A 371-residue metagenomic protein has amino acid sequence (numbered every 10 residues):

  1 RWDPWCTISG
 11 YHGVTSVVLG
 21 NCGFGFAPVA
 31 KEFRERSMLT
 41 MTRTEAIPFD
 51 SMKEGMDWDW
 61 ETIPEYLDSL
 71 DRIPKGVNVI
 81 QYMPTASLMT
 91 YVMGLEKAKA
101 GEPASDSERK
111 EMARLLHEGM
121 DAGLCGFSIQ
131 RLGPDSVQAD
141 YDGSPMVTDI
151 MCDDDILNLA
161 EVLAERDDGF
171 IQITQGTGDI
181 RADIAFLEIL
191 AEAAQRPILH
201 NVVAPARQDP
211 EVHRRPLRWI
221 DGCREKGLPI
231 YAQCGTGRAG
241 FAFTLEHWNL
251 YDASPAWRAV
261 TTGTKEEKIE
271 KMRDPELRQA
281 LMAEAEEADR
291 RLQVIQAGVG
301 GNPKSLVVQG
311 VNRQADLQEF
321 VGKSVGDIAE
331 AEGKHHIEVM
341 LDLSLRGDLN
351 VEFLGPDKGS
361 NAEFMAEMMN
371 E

Functional and structural regions predicted by a protein language model:
W2-F127: Divalent-metal coordination cores built from histidine and acidic residues
P4, D57-E61, E65, P74 (+10 more regions): Conserved active-site and cofactor/substrate-binding residues in soluble primary-metabolism enzymes
T15-V17, V77-Q81, C125-G126, G169-F170 (+4 more regions): Structural motif
S37-M56, D155-V162, P229, A259-T262: Short, basic, helix/turn surface patches
M52-M56, E102-D106, P145-I150, I173-I180 (+7 more regions): Hydrophobic alpha-helical scaffolding
L67-P74, L116, M120, A160-D167 (+8 more regions): Structural signal for hydrophobic packing residues in well-ordered secondary-structure cores of soluble enzyme domains
E96-P103, L116-M120, L124-P255: Functional cores that coordinate and move charged inorganic groups
C223-G227, Y231-E363, E367, E371: Hard-cation-handling environments
